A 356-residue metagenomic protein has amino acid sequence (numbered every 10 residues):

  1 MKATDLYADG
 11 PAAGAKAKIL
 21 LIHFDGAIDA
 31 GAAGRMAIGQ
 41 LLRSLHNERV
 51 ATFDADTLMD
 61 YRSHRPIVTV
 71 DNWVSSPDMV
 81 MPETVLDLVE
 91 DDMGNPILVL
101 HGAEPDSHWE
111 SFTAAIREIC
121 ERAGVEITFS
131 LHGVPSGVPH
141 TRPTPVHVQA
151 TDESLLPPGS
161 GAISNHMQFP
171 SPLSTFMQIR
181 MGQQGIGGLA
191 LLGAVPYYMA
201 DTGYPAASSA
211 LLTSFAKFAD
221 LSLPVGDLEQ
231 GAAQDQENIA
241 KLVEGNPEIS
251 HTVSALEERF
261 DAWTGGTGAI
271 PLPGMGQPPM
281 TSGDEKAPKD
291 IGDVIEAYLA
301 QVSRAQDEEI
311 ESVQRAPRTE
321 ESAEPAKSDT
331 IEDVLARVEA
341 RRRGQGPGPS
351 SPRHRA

Functional and structural regions predicted by a protein language model:
M1-G102: N-terminal short beta-loop-beta anion/metal-coordinating cradle
F24-I28, L100-W109, S160-Q168, Y198-T202: Flexible, glycine/proline-enriched loop segments at strand-loop-helix junctions that form or flank small-ligand binding
M36-L41, A115-E118, A206-S209: Short, solvent-exposed amphipathic alpha-helical segments in soluble enzyme and RNA/protein-processing domains
A51, L98-L100, F129, G187-L192: Hydrophobic/aromatic beta-strand patches that form the interior of the parallel beta-sheet core in alpha/beta enzyme
A51-T57, I127-G133, D227: A generic structural motif
A103-Q149, S154, M177, Q183: Internal, conserved structured core segments that host functional sites
G137-F218, S222: Catalytic cores of processing enzymes, dominated by hydrolases/peptidases, characterized by acidic/His-rich
A200-A206, A210-R355: A conserved C-terminal secondary-structure "cap"
